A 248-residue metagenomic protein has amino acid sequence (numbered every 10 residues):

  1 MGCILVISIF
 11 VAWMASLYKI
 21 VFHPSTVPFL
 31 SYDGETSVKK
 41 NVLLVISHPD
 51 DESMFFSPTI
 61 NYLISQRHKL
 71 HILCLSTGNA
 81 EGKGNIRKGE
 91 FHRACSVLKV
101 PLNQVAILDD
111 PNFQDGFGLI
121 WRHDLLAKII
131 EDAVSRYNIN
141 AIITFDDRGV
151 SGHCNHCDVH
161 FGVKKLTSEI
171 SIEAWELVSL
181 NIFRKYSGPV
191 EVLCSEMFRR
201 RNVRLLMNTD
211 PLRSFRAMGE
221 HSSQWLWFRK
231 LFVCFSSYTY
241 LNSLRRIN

Functional and structural regions predicted by a protein language model:
M1-E173, L212, E220, W225-S236: Active-site beta-strand->loop->alpha-helix modules in alpha/beta enzyme cores, enriched in Gly/His/Asp(Glu)
I60, R245-N248: N-terminal pre-first-transmembrane soluble regions of secretory-pathway and organelle membrane proteins
G89, W175-V178, R201-N202, L206: Small/flexible residues
D110, S179, N208-T209: Active-site donor-binding loop signature of nucleotide-sugar glycosyltransferases
S168-C194: Short, flexible loop segments at boundaries between secondary-structure elements
R184-L226: A conserved mid-domain beta-alpha-beta active-site/ligand-binding segment of alpha/beta enzyme cores
G188, L241-L244: Plant-skewed but cross-kingdom recognition/interaction modules and surfaces
